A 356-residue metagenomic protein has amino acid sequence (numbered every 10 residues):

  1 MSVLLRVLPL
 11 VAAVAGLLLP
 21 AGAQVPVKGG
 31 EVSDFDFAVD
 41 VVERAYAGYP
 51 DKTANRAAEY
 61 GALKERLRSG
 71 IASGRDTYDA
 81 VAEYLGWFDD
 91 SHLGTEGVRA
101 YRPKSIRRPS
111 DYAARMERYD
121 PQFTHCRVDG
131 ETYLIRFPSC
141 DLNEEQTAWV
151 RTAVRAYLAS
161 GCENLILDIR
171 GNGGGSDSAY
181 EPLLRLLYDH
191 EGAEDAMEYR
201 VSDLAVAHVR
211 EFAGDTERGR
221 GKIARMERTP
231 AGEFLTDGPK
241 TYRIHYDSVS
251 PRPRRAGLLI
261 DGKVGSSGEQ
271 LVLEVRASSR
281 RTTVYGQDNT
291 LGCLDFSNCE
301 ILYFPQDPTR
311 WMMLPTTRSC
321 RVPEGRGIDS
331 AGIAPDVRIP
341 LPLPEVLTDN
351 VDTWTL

Functional and structural regions predicted by a protein language model:
M1-P9: Bacterial N-terminal signal peptides that target proteins for export
L8-L17: Bacterial N-terminal signal peptides
A23-R225, K240-T241, R252-G257, R281-T282 (+6 more regions): Flexible, low-complexity junctional segments that flank or bridge functional domains
P230-E300: Flexible, glycine-rich surface segments
S250-P251, R276-A277, P305-D307, A331-G332: A structural signal for short secondary-structure junctions
C320-L341: A recognition module on extended beta-rich or small alphabeta surfaces enriched in W/G with H and D/E
A334-L356: In a subset of proteins, long, contiguous C-terminal domains/tails are tracked
